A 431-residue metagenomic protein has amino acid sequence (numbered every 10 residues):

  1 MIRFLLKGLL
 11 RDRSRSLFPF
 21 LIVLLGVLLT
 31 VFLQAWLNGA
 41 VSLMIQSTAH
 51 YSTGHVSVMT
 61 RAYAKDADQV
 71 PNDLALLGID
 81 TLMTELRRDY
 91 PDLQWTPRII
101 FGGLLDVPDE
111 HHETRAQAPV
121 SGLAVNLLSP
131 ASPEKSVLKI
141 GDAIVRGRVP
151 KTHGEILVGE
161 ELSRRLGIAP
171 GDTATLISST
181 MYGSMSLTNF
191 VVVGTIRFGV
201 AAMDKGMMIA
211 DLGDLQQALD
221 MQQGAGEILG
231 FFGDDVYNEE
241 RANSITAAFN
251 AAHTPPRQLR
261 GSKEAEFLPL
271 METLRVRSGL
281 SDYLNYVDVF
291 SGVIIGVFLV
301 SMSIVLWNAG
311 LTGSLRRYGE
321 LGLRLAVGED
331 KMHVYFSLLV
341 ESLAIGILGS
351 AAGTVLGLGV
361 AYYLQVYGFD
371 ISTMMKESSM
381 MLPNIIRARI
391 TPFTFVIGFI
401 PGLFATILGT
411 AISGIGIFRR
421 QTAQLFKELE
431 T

Functional and structural regions predicted by a protein language model:
M1-V31, A35, R419, Q424-T431: N-terminal Sec/SRP start-transfer signal
L5, T30-N38, D288-A326, V334-L339 (+1 more regions): A hydrophobic alpha-helix feature that marks transmembrane segments and, especially, their cytosolic C-terminal ends
L28-V56, A361-L364: Alpha-helical transmembrane segments
V56, L162-S163, G224-F249, P269: A short beta-strand structural signal in non-transmembrane regions
R61, K65-D66, P71-Q223: A structural signal for hydrophobic secondary-structure junctions, strongest on transmembrane helix-loop-helix units
R241-S244, A252-S303, G313-L315: Peri-transmembrane interface segments
G310-R316, E320-Q365, I397, P401: Transmembrane alpha-helical interface segments in multi-pass membrane proteins
A351-F399, A411-G414: Short helix-loop junctions at transmembrane helix boundaries
